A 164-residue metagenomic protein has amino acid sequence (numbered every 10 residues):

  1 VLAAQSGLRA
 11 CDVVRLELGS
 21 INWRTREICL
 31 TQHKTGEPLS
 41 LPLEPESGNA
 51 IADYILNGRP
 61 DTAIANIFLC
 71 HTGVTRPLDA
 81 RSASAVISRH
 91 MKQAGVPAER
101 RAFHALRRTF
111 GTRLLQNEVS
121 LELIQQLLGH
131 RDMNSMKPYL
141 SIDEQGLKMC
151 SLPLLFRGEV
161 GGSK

Functional and structural regions predicted by a protein language model:
V1, Q5, R107-R131: C-terminal catalytic core of tyrosine-transesterase DNA break-rejoin enzymes
V1, R24-E27, A50, L56 (+1 more regions): Activation on folded, globular domain regions of eukaryotic proteins
S6, A10-C11, R15-N49, N134: Conserved tyrosine-mediated DNA breakage-rejoining catalytic core shared by Y-recombinases
S20-W23, R100, V119-L140, Q145 (+1 more regions): Short, polar N-cap/turn motifs at the start of nucleic acid-interacting alpha helices
H33-A52, A65-S88: C-terminal catalytic core of Y-nucleophile DNA break-rejoin enzymes
I142-K164: DNA/chromatin major-groove-contacting recognition/catalytic segments
